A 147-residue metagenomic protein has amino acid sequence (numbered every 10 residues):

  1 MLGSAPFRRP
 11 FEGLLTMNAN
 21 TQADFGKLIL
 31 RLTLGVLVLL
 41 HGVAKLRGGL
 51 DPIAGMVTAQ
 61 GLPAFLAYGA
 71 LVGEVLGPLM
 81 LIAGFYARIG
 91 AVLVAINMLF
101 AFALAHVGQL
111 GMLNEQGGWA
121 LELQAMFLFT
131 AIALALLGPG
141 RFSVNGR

Functional and structural regions predicted by a protein language model:
L2-A44, A64-V72, L76-R147: Extended, low-polarity transmembrane helix blocks
R47-L62: Membrane-interface interhelical connector segments
